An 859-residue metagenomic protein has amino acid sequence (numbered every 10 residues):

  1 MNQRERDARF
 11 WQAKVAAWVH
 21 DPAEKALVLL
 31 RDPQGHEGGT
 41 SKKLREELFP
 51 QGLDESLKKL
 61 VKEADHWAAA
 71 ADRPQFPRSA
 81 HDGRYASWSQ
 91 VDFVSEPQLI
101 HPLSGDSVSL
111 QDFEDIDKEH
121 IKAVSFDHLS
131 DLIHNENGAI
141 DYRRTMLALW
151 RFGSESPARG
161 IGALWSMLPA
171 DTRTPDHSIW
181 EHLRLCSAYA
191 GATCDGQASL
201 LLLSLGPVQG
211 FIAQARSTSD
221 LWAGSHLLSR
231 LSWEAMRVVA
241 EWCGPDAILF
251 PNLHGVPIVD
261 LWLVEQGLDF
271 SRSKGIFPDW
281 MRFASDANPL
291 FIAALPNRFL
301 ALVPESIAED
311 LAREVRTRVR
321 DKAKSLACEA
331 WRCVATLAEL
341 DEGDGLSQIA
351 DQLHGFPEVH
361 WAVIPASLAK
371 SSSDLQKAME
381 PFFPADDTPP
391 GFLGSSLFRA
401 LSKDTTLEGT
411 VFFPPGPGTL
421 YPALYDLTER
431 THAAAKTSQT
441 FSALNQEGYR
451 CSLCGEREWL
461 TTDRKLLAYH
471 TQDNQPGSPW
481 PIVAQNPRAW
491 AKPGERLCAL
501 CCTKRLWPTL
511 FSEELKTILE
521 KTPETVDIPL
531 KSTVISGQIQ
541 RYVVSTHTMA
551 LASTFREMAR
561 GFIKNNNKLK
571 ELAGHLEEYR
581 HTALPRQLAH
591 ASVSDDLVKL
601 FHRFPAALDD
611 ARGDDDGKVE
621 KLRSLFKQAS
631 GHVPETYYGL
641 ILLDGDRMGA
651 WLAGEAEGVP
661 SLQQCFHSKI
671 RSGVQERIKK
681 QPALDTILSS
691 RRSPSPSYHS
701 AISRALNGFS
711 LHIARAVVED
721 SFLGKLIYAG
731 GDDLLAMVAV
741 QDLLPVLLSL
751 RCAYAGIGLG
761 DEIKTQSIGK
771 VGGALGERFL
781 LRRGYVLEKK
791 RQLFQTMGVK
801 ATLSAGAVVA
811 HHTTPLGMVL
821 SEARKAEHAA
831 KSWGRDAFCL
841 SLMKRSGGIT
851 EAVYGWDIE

Functional and structural regions predicted by a protein language model:
M1-G730, L734-E859: Regulatory/sensor and coupling segments of signal-transduction and defense proteins
